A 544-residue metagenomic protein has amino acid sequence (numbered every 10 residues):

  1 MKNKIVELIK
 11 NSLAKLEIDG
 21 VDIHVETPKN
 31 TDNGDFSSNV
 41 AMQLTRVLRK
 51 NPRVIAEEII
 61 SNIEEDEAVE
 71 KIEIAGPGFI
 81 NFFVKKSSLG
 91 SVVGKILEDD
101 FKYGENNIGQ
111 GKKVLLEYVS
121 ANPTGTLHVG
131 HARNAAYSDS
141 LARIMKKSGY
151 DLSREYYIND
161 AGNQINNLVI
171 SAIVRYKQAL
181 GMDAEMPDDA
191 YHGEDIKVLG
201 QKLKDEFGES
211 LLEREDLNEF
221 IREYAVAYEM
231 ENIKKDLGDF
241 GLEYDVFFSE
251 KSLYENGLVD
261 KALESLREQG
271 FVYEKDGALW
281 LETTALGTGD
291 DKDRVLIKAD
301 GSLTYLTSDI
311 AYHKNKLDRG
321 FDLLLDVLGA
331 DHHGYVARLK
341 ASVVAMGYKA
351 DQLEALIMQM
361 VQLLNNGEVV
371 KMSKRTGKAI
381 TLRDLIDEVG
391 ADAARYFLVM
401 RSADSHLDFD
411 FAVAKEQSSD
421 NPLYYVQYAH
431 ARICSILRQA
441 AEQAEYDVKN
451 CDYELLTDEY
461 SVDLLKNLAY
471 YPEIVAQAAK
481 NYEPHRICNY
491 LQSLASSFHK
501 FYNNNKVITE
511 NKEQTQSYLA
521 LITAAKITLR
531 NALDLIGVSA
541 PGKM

Functional and structural regions predicted by a protein language model:
K2-G90, F101-M544: Non-catalytic interaction-recognition regions
S91-I96: Short, charged, solvent-exposed linker or helix-capping segments at domain edges/interfaces that act as flexible hinges
